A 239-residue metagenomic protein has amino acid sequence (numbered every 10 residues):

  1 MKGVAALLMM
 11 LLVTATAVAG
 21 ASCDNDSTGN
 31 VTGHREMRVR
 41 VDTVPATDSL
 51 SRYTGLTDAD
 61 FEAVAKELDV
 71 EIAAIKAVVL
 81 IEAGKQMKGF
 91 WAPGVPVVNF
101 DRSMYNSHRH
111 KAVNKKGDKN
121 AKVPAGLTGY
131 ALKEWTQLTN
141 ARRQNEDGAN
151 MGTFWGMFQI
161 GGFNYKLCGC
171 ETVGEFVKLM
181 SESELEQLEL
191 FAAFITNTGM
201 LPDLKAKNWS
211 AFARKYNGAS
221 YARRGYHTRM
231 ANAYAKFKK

Functional and structural regions predicted by a protein language model:
M1-G55: N-terminal secretory targeting signals
C23, D42-K239: Catalytic glycan-binding domains that act on GlcNAc-containing polysaccharides
